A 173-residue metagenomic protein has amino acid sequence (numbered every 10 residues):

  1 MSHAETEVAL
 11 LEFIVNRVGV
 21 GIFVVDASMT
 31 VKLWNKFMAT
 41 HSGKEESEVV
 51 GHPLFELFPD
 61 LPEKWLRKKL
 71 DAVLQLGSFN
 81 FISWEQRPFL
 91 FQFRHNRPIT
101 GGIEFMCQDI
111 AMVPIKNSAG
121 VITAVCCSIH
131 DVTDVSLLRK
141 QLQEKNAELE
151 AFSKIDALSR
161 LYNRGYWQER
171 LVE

Functional and structural regions predicted by a protein language model:
M1-V8, H130-E144, N163: PAS-associated C-terminal cap
S2-H41: Sensory modules in modular signal-transduction proteins
E5, E12, K32, S136 (+3 more regions): Signal-transmission coiled-coil "S-helix" linker that connects upstream sensory/regulatory modules
E48-R67: PAS-family sensory/regulatory domains
L61-G102: Terminal output helix/cap of sensory domains in signal transduction proteins
F93-R97, C107-I110, K116, C126: PAS/PAC sensory module
I110-V113, V121-D134: PAS-family sensory domains
E150-E169: Conserved nucleotide-binding and Mg2+-coordinating catalytic segments in signaling enzymes
